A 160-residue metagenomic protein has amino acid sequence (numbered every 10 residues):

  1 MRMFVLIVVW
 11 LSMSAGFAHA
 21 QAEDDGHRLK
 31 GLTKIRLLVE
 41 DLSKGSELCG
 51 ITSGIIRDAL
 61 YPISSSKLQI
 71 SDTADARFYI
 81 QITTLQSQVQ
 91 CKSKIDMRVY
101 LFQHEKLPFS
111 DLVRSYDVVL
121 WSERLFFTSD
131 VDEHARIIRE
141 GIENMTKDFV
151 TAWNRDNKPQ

Functional and structural regions predicted by a protein language model:
M1-F4: Positively charged n-region of N-terminal signal peptides that target proteins for export
W10, G16-I55, N154-Q160: A structural "domain/chain start" motif
Q21-H27, F109-Q160: C-terminal/domain-edge helix-coil "capping" segments
V39-L42, I70, I82-L85: Secretory-pathway extracellular proteins and peptide precursors enriched for disulfide-bonded cysteines
G50-L68: Amphipathic alpha-helical segments
S66-A76: Short acidic low-complexity segments
A74-E133: Surface-exposed short loop/turn segments
